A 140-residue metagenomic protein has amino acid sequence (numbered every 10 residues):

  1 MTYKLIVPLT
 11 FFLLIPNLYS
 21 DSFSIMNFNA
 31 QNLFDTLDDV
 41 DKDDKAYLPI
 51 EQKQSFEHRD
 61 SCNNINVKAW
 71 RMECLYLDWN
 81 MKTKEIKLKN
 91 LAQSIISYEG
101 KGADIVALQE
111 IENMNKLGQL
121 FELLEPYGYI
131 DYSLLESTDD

Functional and structural regions predicted by a protein language model:
M1-L5: Positively charged n-region of N-terminal signal peptides that target proteins for export
I6-P16: Bacterial N-terminal signal peptides
L18-L123, Y127, S133-D139: N-terminal, active-site-proximal structural segment of metallo-dependent hydrolase catalytic domains
